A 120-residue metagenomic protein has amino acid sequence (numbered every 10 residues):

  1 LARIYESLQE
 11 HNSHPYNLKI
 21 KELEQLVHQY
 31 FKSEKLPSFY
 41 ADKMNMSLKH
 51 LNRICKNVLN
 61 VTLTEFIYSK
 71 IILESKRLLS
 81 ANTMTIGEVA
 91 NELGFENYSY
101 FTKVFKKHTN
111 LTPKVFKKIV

Functional and structural regions predicted by a protein language model:
L1-Q9, L23-L36, I54-C55, L59 (+3 more regions): Basic, amphipathic alpha-helical hairpins
E10-N17: Intrinsic-disorder/low-complexity linker and hinge segments
Y40-A41, V89: Short alpha-helical "recognition helix" segments of helix-turn-helix
A41-L48: Helix-turn-helix
K43, E92-L93, H108: Residues within the alpha-helical elements of helix-turn-helix
K49, S99, K114: Key DNA-contact positions within bacterial/archaeal DNA-binding proteins
N57-T102, K118-V120: Terminal helix-turn-helix DNA-binding modules in bacterial transcription factors
H108-I119: Short, basic/aromatic-enriched C-terminal tail that caps enzymatic domains
